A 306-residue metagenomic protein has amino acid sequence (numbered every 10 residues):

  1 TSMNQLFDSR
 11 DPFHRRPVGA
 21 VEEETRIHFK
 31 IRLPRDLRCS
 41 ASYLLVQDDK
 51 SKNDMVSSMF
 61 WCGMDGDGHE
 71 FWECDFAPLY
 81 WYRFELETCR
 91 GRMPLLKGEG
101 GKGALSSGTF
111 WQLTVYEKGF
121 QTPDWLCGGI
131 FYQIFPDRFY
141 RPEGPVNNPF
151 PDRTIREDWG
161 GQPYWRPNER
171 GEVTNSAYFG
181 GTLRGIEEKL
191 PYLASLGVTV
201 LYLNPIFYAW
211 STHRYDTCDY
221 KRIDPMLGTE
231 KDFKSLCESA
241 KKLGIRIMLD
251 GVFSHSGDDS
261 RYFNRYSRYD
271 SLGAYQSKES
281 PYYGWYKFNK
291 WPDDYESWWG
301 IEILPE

Functional and structural regions predicted by a protein language model:
T1-R26, K30, D48-Q133, F139-D158 (+1 more regions): The feature marks proteins involved in alpha-glucan
P34-C39: Short proline/glycine-enriched turn/loop motifs at strand-loop junctions of beta-rich domains
Y43-L45: Beta-strand signatures of extracellular beta-sandwich domains
F131, F135-T199, I206-E306: Substrate-binding/active-site clefts of carbohydrate-active enzymes
